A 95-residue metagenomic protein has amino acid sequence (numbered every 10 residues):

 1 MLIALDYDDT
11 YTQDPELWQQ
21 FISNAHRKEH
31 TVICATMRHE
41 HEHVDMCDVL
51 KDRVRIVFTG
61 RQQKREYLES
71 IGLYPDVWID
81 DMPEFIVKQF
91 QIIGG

Functional and structural regions predicted by a protein language model:
M1-R65: Alpha-helical substrate-recognition element adjacent to the catalytic core
H41-G95: C-terminal cap/substrate-recognition subdomain and adjoining C-terminal extension of metal-dependent phosphatase-like
